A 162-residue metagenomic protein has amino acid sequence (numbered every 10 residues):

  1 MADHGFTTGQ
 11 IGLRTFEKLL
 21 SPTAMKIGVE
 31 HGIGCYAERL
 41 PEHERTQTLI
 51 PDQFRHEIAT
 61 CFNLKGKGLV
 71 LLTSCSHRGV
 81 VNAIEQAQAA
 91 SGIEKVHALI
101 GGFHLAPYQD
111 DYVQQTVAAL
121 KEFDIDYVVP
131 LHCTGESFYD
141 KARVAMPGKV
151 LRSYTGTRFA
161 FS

Functional and structural regions predicted by a protein language model:
M1-F62, G66: Active-site-proximal loop/helix segment associated with metal-binding centers of metalloenzymes
D3, T8, I100-G102, G156-R158: Generic secondary-structure boundary/loop-capping signal
E44-T155: Cap/insert and terminal regions of metallo-dependent hydrolase folds
A160-S162: Short beta-strand-to-coil "C-cap" segments at the C-terminal boundary of structured domains/repeats, marking
